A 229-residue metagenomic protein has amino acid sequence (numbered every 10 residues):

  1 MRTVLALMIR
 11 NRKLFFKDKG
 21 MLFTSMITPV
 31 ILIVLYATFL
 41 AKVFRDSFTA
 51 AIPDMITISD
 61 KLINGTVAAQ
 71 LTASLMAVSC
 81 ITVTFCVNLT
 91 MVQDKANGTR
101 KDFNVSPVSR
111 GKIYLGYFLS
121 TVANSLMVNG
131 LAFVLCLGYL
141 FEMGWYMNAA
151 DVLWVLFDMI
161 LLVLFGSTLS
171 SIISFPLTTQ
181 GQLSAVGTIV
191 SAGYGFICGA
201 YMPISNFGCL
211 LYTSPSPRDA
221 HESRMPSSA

Functional and structural regions predicted by a protein language model:
M1-M8, L211: Short, membrane-interfacial amphipathic segments enriched in basic
A6, R10-L14, K101-V105: Short amphipathic alpha-helical coupling elements at transmembrane boundaries
R10, L14-S47, V67-F85, L126-N129 (+1 more regions): Hydrophobic alpha-helical transmembrane segments of multi-pass membrane transport/permease proteins
I31, N64-Y139: Hydrophobic alpha-helical transmembrane segments of multi-pass membrane transport proteins
V34-V43, S174-L211: Transmembrane helix segments
F48-I63: Perimembrane loop-to-helix junctions flanking transmembrane segments
R110, F118-Y194: Alpha-helical transmembrane segments and their short interhelical loops
Y212-A220: Conserved small/polar residues in nucleotide/adenosyl-binding loops
